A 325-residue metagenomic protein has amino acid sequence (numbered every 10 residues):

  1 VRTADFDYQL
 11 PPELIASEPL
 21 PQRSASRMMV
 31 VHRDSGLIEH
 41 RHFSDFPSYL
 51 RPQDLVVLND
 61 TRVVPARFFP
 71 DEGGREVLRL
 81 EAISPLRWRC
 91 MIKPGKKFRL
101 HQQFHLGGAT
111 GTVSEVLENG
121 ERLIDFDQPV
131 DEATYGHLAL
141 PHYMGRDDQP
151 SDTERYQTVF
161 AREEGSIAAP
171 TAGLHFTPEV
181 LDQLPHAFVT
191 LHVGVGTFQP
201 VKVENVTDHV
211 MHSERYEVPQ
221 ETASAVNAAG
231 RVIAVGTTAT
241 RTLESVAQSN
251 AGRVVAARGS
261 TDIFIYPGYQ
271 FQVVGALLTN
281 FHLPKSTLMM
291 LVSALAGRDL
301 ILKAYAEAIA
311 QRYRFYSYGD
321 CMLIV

Functional and structural regions predicted by a protein language model:
V1-V325: Surface-exposed, charge/polar-rich loops and edge strands
